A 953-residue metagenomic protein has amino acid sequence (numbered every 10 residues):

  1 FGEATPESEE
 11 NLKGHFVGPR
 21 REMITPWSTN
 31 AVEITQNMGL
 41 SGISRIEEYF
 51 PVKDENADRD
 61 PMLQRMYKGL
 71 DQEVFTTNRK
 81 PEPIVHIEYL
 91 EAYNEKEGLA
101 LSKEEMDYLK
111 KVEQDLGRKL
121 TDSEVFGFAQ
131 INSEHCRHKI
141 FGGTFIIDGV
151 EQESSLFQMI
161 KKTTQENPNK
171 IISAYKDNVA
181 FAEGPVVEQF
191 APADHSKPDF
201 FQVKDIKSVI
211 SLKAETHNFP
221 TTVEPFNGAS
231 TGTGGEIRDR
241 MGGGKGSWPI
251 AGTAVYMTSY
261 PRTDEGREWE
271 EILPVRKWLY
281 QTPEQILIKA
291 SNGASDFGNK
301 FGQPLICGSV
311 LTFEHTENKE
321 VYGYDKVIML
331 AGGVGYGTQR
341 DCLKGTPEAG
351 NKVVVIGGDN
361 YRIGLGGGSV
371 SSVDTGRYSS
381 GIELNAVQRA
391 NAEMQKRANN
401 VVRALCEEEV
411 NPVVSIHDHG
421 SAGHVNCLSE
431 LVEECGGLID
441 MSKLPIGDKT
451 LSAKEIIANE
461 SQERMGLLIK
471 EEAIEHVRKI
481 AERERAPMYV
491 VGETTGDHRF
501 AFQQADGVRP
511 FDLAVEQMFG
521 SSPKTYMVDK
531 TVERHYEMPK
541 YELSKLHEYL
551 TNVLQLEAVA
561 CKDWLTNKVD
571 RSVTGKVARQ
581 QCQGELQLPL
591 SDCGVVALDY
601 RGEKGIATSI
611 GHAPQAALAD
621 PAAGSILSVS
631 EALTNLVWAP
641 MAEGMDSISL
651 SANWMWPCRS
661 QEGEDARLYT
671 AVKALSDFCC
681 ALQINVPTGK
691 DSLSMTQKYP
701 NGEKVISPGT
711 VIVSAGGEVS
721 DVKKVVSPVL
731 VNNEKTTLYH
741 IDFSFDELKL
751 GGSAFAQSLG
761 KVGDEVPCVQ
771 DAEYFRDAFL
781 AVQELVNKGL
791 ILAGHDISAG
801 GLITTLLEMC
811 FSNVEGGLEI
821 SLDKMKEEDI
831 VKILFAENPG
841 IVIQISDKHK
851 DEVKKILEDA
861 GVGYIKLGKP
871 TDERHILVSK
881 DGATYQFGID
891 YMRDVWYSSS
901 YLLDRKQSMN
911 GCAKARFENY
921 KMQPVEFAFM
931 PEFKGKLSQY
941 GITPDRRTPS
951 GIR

Functional and structural regions predicted by a protein language model:
F1-G376, S380-A398, V402-V410, G420-H424 (+18 more regions): Core nucleic-acid recognition elements
E393, R397-Q462, V762-P839: Active-site-proximal betaalpha loop/short-helix elements that scaffold phosphoryl/nucleotidyl transfer chemistry
N426, E475, E548, D563 (+14 more regions): Feature representing long, continuous alpha-helical segments
L438-G447, I480, R485-Q503, H795-S798 (+2 more regions): Beta-strand->loop->alpha-helix junctions that form or flank phosphate-binding loops in nucleotide-handling enzymes
L668-V672, S694-Q697, E819-S899: C-terminal structured "cap/appendage" subdomains that terminate the fold
L730-F743, K749-A772: Flexible beta->alpha loop and helix N-cap segments adjacent to enzyme active/binding sites
